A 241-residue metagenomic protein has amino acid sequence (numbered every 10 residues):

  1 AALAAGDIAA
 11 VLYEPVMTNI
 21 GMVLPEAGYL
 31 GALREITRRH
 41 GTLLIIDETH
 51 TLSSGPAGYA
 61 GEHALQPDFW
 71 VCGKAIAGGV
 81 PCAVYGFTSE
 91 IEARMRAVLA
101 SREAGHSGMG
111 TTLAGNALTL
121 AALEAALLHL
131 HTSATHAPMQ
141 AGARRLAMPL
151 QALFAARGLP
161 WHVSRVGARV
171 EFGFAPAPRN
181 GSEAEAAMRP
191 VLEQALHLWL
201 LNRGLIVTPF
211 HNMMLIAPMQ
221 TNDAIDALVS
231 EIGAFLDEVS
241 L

Functional and structural regions predicted by a protein language model:
A1-L241: Conserved N-terminal phosphate-binding loop of PLP-dependent enzymes in the Aspartate aminotransferase
